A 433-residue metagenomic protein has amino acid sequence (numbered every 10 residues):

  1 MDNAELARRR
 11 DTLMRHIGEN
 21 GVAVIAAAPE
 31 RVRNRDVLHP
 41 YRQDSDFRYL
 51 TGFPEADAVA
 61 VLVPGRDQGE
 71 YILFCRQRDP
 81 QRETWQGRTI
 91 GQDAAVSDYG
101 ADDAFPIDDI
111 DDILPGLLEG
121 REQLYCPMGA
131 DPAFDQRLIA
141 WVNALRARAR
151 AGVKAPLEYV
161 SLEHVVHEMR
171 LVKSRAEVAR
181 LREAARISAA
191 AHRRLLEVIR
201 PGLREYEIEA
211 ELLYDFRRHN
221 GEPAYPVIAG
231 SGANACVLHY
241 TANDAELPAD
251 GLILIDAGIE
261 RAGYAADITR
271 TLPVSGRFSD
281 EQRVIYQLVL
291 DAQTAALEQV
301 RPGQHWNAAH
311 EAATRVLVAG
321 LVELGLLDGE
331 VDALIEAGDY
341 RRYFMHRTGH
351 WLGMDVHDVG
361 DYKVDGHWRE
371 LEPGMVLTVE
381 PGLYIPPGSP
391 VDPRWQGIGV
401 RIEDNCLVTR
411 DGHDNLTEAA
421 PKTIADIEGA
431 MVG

Functional and structural regions predicted by a protein language model:
M1-G433: Active-site neighborhoods and metal-handling regions in enzymes and metal-associated proteins
